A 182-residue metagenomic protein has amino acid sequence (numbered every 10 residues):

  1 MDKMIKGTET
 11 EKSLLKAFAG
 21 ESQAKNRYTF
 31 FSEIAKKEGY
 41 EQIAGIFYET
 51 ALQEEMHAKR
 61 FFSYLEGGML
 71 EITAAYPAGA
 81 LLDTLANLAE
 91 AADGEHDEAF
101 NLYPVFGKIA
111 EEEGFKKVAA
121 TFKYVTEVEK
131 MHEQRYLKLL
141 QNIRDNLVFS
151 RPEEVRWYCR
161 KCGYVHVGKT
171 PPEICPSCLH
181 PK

Functional and structural regions predicted by a protein language model:
M1-K182: Non-heme di-metal
